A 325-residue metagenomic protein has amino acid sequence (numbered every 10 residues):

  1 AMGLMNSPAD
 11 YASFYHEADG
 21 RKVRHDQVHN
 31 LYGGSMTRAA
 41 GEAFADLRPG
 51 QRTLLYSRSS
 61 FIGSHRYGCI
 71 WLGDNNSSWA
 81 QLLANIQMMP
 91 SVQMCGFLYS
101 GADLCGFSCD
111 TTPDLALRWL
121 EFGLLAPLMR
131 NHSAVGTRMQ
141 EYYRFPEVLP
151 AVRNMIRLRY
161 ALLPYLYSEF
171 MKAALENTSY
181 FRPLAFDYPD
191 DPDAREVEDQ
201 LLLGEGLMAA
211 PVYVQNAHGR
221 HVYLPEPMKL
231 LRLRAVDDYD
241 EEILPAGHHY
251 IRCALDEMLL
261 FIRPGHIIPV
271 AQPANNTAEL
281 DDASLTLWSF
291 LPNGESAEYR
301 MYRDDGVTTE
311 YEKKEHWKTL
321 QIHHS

Functional and structural regions predicted by a protein language model:
A1-D256: Catalytic-domain carbohydrate-binding cleft regions of carbohydrate-active enzymes
E257-S325: Accessory, solvent-exposed terminal regions and/or long lumenal/extracellular loops of proteins
